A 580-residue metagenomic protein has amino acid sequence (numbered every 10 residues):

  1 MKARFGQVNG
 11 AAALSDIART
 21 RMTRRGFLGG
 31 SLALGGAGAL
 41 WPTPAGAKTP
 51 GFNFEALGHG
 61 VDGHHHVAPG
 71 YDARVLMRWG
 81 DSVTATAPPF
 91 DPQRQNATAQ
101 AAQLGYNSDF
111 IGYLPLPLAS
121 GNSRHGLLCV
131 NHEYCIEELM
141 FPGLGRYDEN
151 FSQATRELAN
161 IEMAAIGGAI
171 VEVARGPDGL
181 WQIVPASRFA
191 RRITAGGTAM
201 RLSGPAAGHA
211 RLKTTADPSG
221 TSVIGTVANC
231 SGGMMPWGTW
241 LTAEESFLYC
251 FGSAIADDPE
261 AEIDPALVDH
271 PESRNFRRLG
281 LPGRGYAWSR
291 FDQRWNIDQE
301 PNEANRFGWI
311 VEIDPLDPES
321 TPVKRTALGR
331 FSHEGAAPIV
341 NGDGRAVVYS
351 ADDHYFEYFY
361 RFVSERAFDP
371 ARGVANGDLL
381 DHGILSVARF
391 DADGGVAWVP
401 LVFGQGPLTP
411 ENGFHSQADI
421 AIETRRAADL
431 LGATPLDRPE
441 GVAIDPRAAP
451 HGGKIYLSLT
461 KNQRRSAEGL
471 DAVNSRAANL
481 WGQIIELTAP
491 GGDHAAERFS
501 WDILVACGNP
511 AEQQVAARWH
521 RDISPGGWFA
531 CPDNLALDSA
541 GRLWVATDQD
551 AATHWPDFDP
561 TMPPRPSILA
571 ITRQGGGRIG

Functional and structural regions predicted by a protein language model:
M1-M22: N-terminal secretory signal peptides
D16-G26, G36-G51: N-terminal twin-arginine translocation
P50-P236, T242-Y249, D258-D314, P318-S320 (+4 more regions): Long, well-ordered hydrophobic secondary-structure segments characteristic of membrane-embedded and membrane-proximal
H64-V75, P88-A99, D178-G220, I313-R330 (+4 more regions): Blade-edge beta-strand/turn elements of extracellular beta-propeller and related beta-sheet repeat scaffolds
L104, G225-T226, G329, P435 (+1 more regions): Conserved loop/turn at the beginning of each blade in beta-propeller domains
N107, A228, R306, S332 (+4 more regions): Beta-rich catalytic cores
P115-L118, M235-P236, V340-D343, P446-H451 (+1 more regions): Residue-level detector of Asp-centered blade-edge/turn motifs that repeat once per structural unit in beta-propeller
R156-I166, G179-R191, E357-A427, L431-T434 (+4 more regions): Beta-propeller fold recognition
